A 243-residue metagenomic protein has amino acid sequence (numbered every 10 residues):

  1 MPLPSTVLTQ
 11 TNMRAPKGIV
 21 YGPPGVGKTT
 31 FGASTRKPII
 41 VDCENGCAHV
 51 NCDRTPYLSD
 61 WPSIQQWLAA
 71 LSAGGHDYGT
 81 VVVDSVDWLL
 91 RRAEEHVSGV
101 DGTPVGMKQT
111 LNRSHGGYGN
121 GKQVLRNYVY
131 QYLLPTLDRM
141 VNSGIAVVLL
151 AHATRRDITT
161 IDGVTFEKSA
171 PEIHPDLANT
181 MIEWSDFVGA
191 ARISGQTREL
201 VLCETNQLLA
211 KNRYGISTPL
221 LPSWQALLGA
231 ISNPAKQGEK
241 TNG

Functional and structural regions predicted by a protein language model:
P2-E95: Conserved P-loop
P38-I40, V147, V188-A190: Short, well-ordered beta-strand core segments
Q65, A69, D87-L90, R126 (+3 more regions): Generic detector of well-ordered alpha-helical segments enriched in charged/polar residues, highlighting helical
V82, V148-H152, A190-A191: Short, conserved beta-strand edge motifs with alternating hydrophobic and charged residues
V83-V86, P104, W224: Alpha-helix initiation and N-capping motif
W88-N179: P-loop NTPase motor core
R139, T154-G243: Conserved GTP-binding G-domain of TRAFAC-class P-loop NTPases and closely related GTPase folds
